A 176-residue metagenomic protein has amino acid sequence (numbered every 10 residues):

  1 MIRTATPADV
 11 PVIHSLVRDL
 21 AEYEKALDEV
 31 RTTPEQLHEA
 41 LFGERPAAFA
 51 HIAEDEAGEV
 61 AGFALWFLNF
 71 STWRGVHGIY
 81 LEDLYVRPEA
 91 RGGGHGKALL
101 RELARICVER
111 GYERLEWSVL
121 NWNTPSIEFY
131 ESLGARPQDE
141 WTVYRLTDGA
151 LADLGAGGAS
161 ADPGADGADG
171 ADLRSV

Functional and structural regions predicted by a protein language model:
M1-I13: A short beta-loop-alpha structural element at the N-terminal edge of CoA-dependent acyl/N-acetyltransferase catalytic
H14-A40: Conserved GNAT-fold acetyl-CoA-binding loop/helix
E39-I52, Y80: A short helix-loop-beta-strand connector motif used in the catalytic cores of GNAT acetyltransferases and, in some
I52, E59-L68, Y80, Y85: Conserved beta-strand in the GNAT
A90, G94-E102: Conserved acetyl-CoA pyrophosphate-binding loop and the N-cap/start of the following alpha-helix in GNAT-like
V108-S118: Conserved GNAT acetyl-CoA-binding A-motif
W117-S126, R145-D148: Conserved beta-strand-loop-alpha-helix junction that forms the acyl-donor binding cleft
D166-S175: Short, low-complexity, charge-dense intrinsically disordered segments
